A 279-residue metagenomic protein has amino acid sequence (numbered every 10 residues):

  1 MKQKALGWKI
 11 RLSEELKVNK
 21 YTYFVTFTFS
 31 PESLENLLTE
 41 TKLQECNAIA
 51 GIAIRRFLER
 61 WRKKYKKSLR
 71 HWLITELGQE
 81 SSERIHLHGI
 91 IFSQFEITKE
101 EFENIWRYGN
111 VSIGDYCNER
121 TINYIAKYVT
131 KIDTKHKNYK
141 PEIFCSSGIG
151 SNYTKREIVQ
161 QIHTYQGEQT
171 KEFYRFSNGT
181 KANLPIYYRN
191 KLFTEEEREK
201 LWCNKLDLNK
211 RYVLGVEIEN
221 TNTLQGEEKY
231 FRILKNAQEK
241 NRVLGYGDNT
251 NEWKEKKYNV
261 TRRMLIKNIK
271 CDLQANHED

Functional and structural regions predicted by a protein language model:
M1-E83, S93-D279: Right-hand nucleic-acid polymerase module
